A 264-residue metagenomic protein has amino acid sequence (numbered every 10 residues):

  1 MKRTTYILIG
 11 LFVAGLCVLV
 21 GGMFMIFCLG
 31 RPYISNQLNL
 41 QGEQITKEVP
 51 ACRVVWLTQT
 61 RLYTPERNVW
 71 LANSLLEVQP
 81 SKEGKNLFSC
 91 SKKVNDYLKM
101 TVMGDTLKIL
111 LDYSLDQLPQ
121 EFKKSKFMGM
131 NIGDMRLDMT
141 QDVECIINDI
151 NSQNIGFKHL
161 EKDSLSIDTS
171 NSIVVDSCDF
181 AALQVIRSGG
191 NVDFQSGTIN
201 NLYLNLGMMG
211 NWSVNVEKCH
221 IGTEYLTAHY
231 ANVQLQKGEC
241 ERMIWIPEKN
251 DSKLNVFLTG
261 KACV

Functional and structural regions predicted by a protein language model:
M1-D168, I173-D176, F194-Q195, N205 (+3 more regions): Intrinsically disordered, low-complexity terminal regions
